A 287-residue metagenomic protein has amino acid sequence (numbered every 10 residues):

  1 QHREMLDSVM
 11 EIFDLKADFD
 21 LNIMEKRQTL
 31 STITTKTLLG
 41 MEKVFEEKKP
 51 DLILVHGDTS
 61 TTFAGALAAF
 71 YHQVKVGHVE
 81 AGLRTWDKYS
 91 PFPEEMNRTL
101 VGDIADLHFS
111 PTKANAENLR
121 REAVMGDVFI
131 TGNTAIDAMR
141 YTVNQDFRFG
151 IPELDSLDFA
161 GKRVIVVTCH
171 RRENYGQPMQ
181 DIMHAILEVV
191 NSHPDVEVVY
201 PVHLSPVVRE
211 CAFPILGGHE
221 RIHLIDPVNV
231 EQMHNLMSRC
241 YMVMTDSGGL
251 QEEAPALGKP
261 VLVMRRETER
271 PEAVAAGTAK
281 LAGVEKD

Functional and structural regions predicted by a protein language model:
Q1-Y200, S205-D287: Nucleotide-activated sugar donor-binding and catalytic core shared by glycosyltransferases and related lipid-linked
